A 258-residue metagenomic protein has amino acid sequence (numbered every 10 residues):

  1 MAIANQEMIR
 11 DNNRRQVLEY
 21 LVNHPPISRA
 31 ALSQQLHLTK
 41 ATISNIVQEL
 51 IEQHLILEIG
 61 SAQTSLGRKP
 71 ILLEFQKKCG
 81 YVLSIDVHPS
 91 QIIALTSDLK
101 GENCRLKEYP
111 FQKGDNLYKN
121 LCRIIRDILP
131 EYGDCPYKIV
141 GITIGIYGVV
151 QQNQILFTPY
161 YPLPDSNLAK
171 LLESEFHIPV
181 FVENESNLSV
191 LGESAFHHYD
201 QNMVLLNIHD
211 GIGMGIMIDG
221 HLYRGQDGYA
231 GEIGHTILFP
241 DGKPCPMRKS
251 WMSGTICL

Functional and structural regions predicted by a protein language model:
M1-R29, S33-Q34: Extreme N-terminal segment that seeds HTH/winged-HTH DNA-binding domains in transcriptional regulators
N23-H24, K100, F196, H209: Short helix-capping/turn signature of helix-turn-helix
P26-E58: N-terminal helix-turn-helix
G60-L66, K113: Short, basic, alpha-helical segments at the C-terminal edge of helix-turn-helix-like DNA-binding modules
G67-L106, L205-D219: Gly/Thr-rich phosphate-binding beta-strand-loop-beta motif of the actin/hexokinase/Hsp70
C104-N202: Glycine-rich phosphate-binding loop and adjoining helix at the ATP-binding site of ATP-dependent phosphoryl-transfer
L106, F181-L258: Glycine/GP-enriched mid-protein hinge/lid loop-to-helix segment characteristic of carbohydrate kinases
